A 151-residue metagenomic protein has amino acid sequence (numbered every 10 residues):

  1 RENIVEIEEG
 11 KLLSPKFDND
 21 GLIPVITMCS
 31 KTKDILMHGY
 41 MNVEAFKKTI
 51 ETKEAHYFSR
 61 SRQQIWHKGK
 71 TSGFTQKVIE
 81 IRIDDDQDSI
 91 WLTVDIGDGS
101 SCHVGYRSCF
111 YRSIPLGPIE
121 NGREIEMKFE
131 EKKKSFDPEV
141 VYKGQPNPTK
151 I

Functional and structural regions predicted by a protein language model:
R1-I151: Flexible "arm" and connector segments at domain edges
